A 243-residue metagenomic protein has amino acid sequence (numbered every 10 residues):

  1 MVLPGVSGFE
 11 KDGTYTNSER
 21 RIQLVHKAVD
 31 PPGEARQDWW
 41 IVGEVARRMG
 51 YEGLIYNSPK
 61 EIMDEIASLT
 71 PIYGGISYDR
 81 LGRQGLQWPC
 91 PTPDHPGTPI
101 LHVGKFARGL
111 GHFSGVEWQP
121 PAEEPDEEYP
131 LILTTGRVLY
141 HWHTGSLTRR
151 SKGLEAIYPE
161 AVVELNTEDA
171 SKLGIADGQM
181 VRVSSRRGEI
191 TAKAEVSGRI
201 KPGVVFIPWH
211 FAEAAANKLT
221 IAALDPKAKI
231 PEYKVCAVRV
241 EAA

Functional and structural regions predicted by a protein language model:
M1, P130-I132, V162, V204-V205: Structural motif
M1-E10, M49, P91-D94, L133 (+1 more regions): Catalytic alpha/large subunits of respiratory electron-transfer oxidoreductases, centered on bis-MGD molybdoenzymes
M1-V25: Flexible glycine/proline-rich, aromatic-decorated loop/lid segments
T14-Y15, I22, V29, F113 (+2 more regions): Short clusters of hydrophobic/aromatic residues that line enzyme substrate/ligand-binding pockets
A28-T92, T144, R149-E164, E168-A243: Long, contiguous, secondary-structure-rich segments that constitute the structural scaffold of globular domains
D94-E127: Interdomain regulatory linker/hinge segments that flank or connect interaction modules in polarity/junction/synaptic
G104, V116-W118, T134-V138, H210 (+1 more regions): Structured loops at beta-to-helix junctions and adjacent beta-edge loops in soluble globular domains
D126-G153: C-terminal accessory/binding modules appended to enzymatic or scaffolding proteins
